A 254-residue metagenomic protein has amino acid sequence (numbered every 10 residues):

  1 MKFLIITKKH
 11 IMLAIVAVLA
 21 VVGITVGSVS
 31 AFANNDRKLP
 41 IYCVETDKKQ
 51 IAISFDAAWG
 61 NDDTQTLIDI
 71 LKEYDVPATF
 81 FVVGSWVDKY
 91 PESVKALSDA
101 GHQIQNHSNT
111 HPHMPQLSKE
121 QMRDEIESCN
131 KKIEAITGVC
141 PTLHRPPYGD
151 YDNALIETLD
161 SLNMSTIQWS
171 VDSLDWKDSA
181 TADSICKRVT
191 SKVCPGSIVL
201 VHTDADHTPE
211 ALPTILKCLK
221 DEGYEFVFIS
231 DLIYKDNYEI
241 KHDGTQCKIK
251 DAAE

Functional and structural regions predicted by a protein language model:
M1-V18: N-terminal Sec-pathway targeting helices
L19-V29: Hydrophobic alpha-helical membrane-insertion segments, chiefly the h-region of N-terminal signal peptides
F32-L117, Q121-A135, V139-P141, Y234: Active-site beta->alpha N-cap acidic-glycine motif
R37-D47, E73-D75, W86-K89, H207-E254: C-terminal domain-boundary segment and adjacent tail
S54, Q105, R145, L200 (+1 more regions): Generic enzyme active-site microenvironment
A58, V83-S85, N109, P147-G149 (+3 more regions): Active-site beta-loop-alpha junctions enriched in small/polar residues
N61-T66, P112-V139, D150-P195, T208-A211: Alpha-helical scaffold elements lining the catalytic groove of polysaccharide deacetylases
